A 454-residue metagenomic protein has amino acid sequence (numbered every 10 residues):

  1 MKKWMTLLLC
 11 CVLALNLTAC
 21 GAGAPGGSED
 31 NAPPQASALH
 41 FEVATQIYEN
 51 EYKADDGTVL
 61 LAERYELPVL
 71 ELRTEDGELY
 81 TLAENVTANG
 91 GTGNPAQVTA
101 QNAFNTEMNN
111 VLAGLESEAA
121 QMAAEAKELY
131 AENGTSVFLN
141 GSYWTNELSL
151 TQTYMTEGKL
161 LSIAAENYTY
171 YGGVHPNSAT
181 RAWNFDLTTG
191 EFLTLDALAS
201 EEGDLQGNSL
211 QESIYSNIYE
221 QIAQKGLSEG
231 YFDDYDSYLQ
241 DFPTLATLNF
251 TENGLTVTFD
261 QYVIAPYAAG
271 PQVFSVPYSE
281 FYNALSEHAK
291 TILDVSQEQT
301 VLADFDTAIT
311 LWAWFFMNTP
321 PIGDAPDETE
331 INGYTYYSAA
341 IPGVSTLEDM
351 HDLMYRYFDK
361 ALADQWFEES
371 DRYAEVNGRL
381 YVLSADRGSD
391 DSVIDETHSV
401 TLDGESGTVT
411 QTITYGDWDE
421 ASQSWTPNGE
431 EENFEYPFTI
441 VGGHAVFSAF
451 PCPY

Functional and structural regions predicted by a protein language model:
M1-L7: Positively charged n-region of N-terminal signal peptides that target proteins for export
N16-A19: C-terminal motif of bacterial Sec signal peptides marking the signal peptidase cleavage site
G21-A303, T307, W314: Compositionally biased intrinsically disordered regions enriched in Thr/Gly
V69, A165-T169, T189, A197-A199 (+6 more regions): A mature extracytoplasmic/lumenal domain signature
R73-L82, T87-Q101, T106, A113 (+1 more regions): Core segments of small alpha/beta cavity-forming domains
E147-Y154, R181-N184, D395-V400, E432-I440: Hydrophobic/aromatic beta-strand elements that line small-molecule binding cavities or substrate pockets in beta-rich
T153-G158, A374-E420: Surface-exposed, charged secondary-structure patches
L187-T194, T408-T410, P427-Y454: Short beta-strand edge/turn micro-motifs at domain boundaries
